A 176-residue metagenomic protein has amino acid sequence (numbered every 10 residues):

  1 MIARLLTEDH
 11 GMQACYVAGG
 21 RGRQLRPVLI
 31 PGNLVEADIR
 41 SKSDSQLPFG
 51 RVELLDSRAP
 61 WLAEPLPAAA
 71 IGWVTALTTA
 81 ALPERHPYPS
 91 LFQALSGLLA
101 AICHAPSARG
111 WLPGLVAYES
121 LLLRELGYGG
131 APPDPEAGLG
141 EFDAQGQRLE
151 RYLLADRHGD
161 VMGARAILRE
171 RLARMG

Functional and structural regions predicted by a protein language model:
M1, L6-G176: Non-catalytic alpha-helical scaffolds and adjoining flexible linkers that form interface surfaces for assembly
